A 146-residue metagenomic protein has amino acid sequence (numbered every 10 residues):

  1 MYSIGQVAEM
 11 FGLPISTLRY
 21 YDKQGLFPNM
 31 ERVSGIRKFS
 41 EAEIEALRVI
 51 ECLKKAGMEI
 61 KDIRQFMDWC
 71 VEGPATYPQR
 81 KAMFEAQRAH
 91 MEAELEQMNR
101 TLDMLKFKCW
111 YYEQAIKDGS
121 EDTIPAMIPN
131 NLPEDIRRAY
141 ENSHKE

Functional and structural regions predicted by a protein language model:
M1-D68: Basic helix-turn-helix/winged-helix DNA-binding cores and closely related short helical interaction motifs
V7, G25-L26, I44, V71 (+3 more regions): Short linear sequence elements within intrinsically disordered, low-complexity coil regions
L26, M58, P74-A75, S120: Residue-level recognition of short, well-ordered coil/turn positions that link secondary-structure elements
E31-R32, G73-Y77: A short, mixed-charge helix-start or loop-turn motif at secondary-structure junctions
C52-K55, D68-V71, W110, Q114-K117: A generic structural signal for secondary-structure junctions that act as hinges or helix/strand caps at the edges
Q65-D68, E72, A82: Long, amphipathic alpha-helical segments that form or neighbor coiled-coils/leucine zippers used for dimerization
A75-E146: C-terminal regulatory/oligomerization modules of transcriptional regulators
